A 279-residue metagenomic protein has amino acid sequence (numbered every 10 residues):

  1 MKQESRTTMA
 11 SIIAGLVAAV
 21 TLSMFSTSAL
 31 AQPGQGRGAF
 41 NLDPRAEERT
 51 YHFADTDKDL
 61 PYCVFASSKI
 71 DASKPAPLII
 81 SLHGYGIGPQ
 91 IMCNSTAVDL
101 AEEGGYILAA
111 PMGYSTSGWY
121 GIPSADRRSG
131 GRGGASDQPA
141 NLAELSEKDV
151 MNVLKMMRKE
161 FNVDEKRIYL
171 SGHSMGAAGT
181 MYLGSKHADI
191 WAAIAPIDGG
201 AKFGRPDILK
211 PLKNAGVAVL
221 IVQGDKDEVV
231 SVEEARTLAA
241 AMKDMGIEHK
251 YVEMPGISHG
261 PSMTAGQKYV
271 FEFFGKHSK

Functional and structural regions predicted by a protein language model:
M1-A10: N-terminal secretory signal peptides that target proteins for export/translocation
I13-F25: Bacterial N-terminal signal peptides
F25, A29-L78, Q90, R132 (+8 more regions): A domain-start/cap signature at the N-terminus of enzymes
N41, E48-C63, K69, S73-N162 (+1 more regions): Serine-hydrolase catalytic machinery in alpha/beta-hydrolase-like enzymes
P77, Y106, A192, V217-A218: Alpha/beta-hydrolase fold active-site loops
S81-Y85, R158-F161, H173, A177-T180 (+5 more regions): Cell-envelope and extracellular/periplasmic
M92, K155-N162, K166-N214: Primarily recognizes the serine-hydrolase "nucleophile elbow" in alpha/beta-hydrolase and SGNH/GDSL folds
A193-Y269: The feature captures the conserved acid-bearing segment of alpha/beta-hydrolase catalytic domains
